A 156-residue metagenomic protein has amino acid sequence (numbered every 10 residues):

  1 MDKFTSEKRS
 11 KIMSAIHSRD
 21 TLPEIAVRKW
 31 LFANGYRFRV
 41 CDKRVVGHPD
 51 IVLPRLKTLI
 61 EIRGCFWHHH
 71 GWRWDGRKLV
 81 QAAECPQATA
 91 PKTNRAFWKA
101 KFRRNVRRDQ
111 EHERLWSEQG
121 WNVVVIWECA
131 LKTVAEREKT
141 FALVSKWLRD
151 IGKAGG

Functional and structural regions predicted by a protein language model:
M1-V125, C129-G156: Nucleic-acid endo/exonuclease domains
